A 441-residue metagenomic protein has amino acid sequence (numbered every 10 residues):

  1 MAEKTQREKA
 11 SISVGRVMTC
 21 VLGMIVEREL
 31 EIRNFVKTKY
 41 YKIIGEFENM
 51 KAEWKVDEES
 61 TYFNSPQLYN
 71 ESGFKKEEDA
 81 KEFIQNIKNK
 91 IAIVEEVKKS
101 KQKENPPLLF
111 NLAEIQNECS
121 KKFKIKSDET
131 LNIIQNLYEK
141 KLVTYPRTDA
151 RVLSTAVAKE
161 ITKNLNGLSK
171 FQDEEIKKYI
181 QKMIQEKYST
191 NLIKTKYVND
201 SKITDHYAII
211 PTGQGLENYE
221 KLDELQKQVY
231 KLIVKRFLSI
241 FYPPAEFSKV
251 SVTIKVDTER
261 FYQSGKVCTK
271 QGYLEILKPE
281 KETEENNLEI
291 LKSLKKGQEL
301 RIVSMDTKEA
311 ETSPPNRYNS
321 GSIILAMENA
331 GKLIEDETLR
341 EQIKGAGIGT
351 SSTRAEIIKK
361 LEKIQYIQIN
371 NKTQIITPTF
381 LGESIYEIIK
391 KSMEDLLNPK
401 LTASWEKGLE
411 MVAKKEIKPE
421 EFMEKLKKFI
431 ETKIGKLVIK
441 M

Functional and structural regions predicted by a protein language model:
M1-K99, T204-R260: Phosphate-backbone binding and catalysis cores of DNA-processing enzymes
E8-S11, K99-L108, E118-K122, P146-T155 (+1 more regions): Conserved short loop/turn motifs at secondary-structure junctions
I32-N34, A80-K81, S127-D128, N132 (+1 more regions): Basic, low-complexity terminal or inter-domain segments flanking catalytic cores
K88-N105, N117, R301-P314: Positively charged, polyanion-binding regions of nucleic-acid-associated proteins
K140-V143: Eukaryotic nuclear/nucleolar intrinsically disordered, charge-dense low-complexity regions
